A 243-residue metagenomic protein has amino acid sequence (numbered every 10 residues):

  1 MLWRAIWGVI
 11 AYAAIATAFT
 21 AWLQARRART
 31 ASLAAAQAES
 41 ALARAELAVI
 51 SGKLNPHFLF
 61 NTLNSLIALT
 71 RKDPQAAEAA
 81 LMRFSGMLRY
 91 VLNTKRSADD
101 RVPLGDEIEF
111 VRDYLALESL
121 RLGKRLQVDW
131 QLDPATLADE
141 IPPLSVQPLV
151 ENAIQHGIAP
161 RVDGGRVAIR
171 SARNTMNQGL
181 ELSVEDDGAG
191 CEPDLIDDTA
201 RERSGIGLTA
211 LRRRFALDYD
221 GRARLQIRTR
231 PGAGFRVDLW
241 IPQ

Functional and structural regions predicted by a protein language model:
L2-Q226, F235-D238: Two-component histidine phosphotransfer core
L239-Q243: C-terminal beta-strand of the catalytic ATP-binding
